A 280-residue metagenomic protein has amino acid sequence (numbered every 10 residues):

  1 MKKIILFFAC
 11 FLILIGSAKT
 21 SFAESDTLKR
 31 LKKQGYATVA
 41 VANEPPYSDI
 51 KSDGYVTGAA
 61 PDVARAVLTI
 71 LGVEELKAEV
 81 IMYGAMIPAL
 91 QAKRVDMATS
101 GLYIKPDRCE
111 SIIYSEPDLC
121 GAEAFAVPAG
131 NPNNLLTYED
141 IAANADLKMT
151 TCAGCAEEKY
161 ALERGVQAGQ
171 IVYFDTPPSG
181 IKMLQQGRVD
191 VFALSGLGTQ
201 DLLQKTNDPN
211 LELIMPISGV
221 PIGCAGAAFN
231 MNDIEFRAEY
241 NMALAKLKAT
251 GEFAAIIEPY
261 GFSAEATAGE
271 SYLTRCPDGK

Functional and structural regions predicted by a protein language model:
A23-G101, E110: Extracytoplasmic small-molecule ligand-binding "clamshell" domains of the periplasmic binding protein/Venus flytrap
S25, A156-V172, E212, L244-K280: Ligand-binding clefts/hinges and TM-proximal coupling segments of bilobed small-molecule sensing domains
L28-R30, P128-K148: Flexible hinge/capping segments at coil-to-helix
T38-A42, Y114-T137, A227-N230: Hydrophobic/proline-rich hinge and linker segments of small-molecule sensing/allosteric domains, predominantly
I50-S52, A64-E74, E139, G154-D175 (+1 more regions): Ligand-binding cleft/hinge of the Venus flytrap
L76-P88, N133-L136, V172-Q186, P221-G223: Short helix-initiation/N-cap motifs at beta->coil->alpha
A85, G101-E110, Y160-E163, D190-P221: A ligand-binding cleft/hinge motif common to bilobed small-molecule-binding domains
C120-A124, Q204-N241, S263-K280: Periplasmic-binding protein-like
